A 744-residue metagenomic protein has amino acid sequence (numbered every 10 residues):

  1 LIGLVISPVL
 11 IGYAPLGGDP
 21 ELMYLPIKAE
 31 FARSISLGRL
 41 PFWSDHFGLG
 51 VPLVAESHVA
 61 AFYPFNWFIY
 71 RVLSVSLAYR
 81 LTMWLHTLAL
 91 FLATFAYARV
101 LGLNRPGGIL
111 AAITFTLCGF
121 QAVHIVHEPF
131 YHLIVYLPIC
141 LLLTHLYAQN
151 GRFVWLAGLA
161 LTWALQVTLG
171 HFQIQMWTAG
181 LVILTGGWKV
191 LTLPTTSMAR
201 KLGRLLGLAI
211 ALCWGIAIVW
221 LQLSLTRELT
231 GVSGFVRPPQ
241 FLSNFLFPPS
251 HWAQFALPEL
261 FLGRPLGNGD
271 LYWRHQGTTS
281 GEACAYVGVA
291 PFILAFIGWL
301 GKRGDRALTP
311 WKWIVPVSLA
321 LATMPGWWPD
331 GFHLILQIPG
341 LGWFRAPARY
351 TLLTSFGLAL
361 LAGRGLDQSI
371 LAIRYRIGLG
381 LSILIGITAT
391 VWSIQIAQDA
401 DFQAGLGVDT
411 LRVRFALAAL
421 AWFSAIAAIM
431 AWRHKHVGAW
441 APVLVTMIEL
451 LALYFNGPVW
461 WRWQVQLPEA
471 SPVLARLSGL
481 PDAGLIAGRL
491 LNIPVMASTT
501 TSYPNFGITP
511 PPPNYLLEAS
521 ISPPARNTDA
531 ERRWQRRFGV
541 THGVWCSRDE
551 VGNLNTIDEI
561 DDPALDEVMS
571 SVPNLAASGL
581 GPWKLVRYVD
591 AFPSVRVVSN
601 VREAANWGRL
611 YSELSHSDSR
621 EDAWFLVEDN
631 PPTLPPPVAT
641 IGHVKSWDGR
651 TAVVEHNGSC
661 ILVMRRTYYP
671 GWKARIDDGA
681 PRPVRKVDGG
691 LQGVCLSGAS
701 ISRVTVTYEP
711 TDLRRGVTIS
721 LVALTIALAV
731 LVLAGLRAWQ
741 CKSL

Functional and structural regions predicted by a protein language model:
L1-P52, V219, R227-V236, G457-P468 (+3 more regions): Hydrophobic alpha-helical membrane-insertion signals
L25-I35, R39-P41, W214-G301, H333-L336 (+4 more regions): Periplasmic/ER-lumenal interhelical loops and adjacent helix-loop junctions in multi-pass membrane proteins
R39, E56-T82, I338-R345: Juxtamembrane segments of multi-pass membrane glycosylation machinery that transfer sugars from lipid-linked donors
L81-L101: Transmembrane-helix motifs of polytopic, lipid-linked glycan transferases
T94-L117, N150-L156, R376-L379: Transmembrane-helix signature of polytopic, membrane-embedded enzymes that assemble or transfer cell-envelope glycans
E128-P129, V135, L143, Y147-A160 (+9 more regions): Contiguous transmembrane helix-bundle modules in multi-pass membrane proteins
A320, D618-L744: Active-site-proximal, structured, solvent-exposed surfaces of multi-pass membrane proteins that position macromolecular
P442-H542, C546-G552, S571, S578-P632 (+1 more regions): Extracytoplasmic/lumenal acceptor-recognition loop(s) of multi-pass membrane glycoenzymes
